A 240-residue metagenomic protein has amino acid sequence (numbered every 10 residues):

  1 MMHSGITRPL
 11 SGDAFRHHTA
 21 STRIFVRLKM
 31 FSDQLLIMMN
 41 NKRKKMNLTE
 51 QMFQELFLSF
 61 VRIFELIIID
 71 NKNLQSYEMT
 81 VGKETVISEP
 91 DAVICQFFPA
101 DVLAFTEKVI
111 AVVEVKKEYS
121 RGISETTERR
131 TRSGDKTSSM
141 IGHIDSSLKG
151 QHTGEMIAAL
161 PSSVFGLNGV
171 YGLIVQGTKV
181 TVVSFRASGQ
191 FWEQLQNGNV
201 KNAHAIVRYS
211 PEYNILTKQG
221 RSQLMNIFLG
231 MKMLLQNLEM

Functional and structural regions predicted by a protein language model:
I6-N168, K179, N202-M240: A short, conserved, highly charged catalytic patch centered on acidic carboxylates
F97, F185-A187: Inter-blade boundary loops/turns of WD-repeat beta-propellers
L167-F185: Short, structured protein-protein interaction patches enriched in aromatics and acidic/basic residues, typified by
S188-W192: Polyanion-binding surfaces on beta-sheet-dominated domains and ring/shell assemblies
N199: Aromatic/acidic cage segments in peptide-binding pockets
